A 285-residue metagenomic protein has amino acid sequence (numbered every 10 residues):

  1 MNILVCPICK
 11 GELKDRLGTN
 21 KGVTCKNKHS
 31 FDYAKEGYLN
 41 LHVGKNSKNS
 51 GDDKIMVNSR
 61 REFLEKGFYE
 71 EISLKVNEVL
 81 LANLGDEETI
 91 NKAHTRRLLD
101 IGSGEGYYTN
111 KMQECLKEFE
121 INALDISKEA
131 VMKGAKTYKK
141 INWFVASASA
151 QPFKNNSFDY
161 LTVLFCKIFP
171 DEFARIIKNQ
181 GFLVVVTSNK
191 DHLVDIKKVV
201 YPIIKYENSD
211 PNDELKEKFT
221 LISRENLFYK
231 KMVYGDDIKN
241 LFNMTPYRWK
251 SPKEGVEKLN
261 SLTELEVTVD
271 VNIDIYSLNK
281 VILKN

Functional and structural regions predicted by a protein language model:
M1-S50: N-terminal auxiliary segments of SAM/dcSAM-dependent transferases
K48-K75: Class I SAM-dependent methyltransferase Rossmann-like catalytic core, especially the SAM/SAH-binding loop
G67-H94: Conserved alpha-helix/loop element of class I SAM-dependent methyltransferases that forms part of the SAM/SAH-binding
R97-D100, G104-A150: Class I SAM-dependent methyltransferase SAM/SAH-binding core
S149-Y160: A short acidic, Gly/Pro-enriched loop at the edge of an enzyme's catalytic core that lines a small-molecule cofactor
P170-V184: A short glycine-rich, Lys/Arg-flanked "PGG" loop and its adjoining helix->strand segment in the class I
F182-D213: Conserved class I S-adenosyl-L-methionine
L227-N285: Conserved Class I S-adenosyl-L-methionine
